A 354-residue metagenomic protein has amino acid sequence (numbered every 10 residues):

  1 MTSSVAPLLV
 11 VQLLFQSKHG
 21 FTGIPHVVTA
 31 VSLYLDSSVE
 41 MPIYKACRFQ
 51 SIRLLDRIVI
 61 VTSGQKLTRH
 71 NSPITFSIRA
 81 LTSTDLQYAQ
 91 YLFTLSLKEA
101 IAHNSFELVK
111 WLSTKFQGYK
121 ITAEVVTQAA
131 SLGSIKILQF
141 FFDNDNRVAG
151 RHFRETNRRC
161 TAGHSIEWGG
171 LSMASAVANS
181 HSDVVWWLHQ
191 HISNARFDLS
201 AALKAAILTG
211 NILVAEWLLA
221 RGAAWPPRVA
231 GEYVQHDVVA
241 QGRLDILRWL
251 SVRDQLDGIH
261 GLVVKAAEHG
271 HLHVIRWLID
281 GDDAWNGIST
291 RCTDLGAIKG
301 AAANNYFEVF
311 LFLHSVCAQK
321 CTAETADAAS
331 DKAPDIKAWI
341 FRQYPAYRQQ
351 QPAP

Functional and structural regions predicted by a protein language model:
M1-P354: Ankyrin repeat (ANK) tandem alpha-helical domains that serve as protein-protein interaction scaffolds, prominent
